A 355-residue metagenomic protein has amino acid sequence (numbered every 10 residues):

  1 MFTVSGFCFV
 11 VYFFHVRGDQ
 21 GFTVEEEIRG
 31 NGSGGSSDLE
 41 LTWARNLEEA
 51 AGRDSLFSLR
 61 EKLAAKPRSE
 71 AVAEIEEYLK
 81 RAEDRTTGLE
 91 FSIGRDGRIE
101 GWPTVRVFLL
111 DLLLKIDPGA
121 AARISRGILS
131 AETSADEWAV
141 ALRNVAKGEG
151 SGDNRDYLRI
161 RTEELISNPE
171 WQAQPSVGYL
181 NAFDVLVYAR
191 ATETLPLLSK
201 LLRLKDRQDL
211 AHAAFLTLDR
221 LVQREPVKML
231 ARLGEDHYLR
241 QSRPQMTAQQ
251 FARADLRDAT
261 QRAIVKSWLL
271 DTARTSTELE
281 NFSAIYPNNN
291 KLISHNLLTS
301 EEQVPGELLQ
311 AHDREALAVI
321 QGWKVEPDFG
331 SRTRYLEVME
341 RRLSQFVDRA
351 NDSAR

Functional and structural regions predicted by a protein language model:
M1-F13: Hydrophobic membrane-insertion alpha-helices, especially the h-region of bacterial N-terminal signal peptides
F13-R203, S294-R355: Extended repeat-based scaffolds of very large eukaryotic assembly and lipid-transport proteins
L195-R355: Extracytoplasmic/luminal low-complexity segments enriched in Pro/Gly and acidic/polar residues that act as flexible
